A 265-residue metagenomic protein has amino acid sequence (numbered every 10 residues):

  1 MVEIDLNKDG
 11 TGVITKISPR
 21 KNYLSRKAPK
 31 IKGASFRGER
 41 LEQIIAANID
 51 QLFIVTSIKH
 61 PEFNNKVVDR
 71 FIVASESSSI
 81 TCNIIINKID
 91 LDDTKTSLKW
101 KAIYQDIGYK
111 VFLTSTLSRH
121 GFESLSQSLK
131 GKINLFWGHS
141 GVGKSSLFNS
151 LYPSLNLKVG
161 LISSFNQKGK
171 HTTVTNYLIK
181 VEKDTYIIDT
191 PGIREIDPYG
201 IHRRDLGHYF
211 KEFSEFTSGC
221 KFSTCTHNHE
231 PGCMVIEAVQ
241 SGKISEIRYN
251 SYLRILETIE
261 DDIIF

Functional and structural regions predicted by a protein language model:
M1-G10, K16-I45, Q51, I80-C82 (+2 more regions): Helix-rich effector regions associated with P-loop NTPase G domains
L41-D50, V55-G108: Phosphate-binding glycine-rich loops and their immediate beta-loop-alpha structural context
S57, I72-E76, D90, T96 (+8 more regions): Signal for well-folded cores of large energy- and translation-related assemblies
N65-V68, T96-L98, N149, Y199-I201 (+1 more regions): Short amphipathic alpha-helical segments
V67-R70, S124, S251: Well-ordered alpha-helical segments embedded in enzymatic catalytic cores
T81, D90-V142: Canonical P-loop GTPase G-domain recognition
S140, S145-S146, S150: Walker A/P-loop
